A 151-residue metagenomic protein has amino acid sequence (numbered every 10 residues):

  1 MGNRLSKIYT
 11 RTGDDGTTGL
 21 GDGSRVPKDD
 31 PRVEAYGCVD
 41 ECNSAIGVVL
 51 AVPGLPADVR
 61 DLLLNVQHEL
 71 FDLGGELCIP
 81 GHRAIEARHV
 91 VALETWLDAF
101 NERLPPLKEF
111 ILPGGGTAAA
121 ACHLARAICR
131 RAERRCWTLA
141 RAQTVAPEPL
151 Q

Functional and structural regions predicted by a protein language model:
M1-Q151: Phosphate/pyrophosphate-binding loop motifs in nucleotide- or prenyl diphosphate-using proteins
